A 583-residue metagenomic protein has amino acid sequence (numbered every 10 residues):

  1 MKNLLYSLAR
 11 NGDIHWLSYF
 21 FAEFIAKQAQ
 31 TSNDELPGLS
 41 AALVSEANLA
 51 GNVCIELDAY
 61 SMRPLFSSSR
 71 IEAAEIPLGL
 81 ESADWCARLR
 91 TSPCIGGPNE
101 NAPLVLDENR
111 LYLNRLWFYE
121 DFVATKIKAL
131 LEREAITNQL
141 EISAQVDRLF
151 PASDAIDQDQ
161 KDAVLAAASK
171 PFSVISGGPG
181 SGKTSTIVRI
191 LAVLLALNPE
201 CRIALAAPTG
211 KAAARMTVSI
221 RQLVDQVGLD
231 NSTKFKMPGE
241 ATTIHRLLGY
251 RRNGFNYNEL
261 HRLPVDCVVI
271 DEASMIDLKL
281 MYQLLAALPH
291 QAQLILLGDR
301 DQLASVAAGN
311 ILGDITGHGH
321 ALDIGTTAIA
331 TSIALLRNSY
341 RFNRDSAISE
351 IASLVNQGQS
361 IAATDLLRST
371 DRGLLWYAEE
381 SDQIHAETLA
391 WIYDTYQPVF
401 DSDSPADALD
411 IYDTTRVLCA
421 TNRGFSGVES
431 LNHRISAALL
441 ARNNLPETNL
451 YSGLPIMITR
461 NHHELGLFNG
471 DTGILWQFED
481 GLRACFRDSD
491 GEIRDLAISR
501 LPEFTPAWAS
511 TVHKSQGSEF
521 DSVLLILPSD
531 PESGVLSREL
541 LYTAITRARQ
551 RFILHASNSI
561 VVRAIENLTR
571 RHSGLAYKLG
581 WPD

Functional and structural regions predicted by a protein language model:
M1-P77: Intrinsically disordered, low-complexity N-terminal extensions of AAA+/P-loop NTPases that precede the structured
Y60, V123, T209, T243 (+8 more regions): Residue-level signature of catalytic and energy-coupling elements of molecular machines, predominantly ATP/GTP-dependent
A73-E141: Interdomain "pre-motor" coupling segment immediately N-terminal to P-loop NTPase/helicase cores
R115, I156, V164-A166, P179 (+15 more regions): Replace "in large, NTP-powered and nucleic-acid-processing enzymes" with "in large, NTP-powered factors and other
A144-F172: Conserved pre-motif I regulatory segment
K161-V164, A168-L366: ASCE P-loop NTPase helicase motor core
D301, S305-I456, H462-L465: Conserved helicase motor core of P-loop NTPases
D471-D583: C-terminal accessory regions
